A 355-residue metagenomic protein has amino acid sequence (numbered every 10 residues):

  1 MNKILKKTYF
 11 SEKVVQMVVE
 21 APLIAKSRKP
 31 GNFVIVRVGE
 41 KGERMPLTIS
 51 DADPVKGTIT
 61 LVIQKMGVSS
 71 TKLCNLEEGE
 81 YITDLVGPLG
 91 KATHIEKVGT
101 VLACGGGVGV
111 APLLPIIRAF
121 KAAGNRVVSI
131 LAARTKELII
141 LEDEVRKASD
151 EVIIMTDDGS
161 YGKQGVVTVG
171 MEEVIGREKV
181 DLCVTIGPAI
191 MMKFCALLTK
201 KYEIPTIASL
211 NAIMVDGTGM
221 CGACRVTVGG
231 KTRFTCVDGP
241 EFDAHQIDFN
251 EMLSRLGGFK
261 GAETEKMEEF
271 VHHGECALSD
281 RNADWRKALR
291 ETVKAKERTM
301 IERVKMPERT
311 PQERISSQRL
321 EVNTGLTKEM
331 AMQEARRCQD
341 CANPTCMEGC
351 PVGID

Functional and structural regions predicted by a protein language model:
M1-E78: Ferredoxin-reductase
K6, D51, I154-T156, A208 (+1 more regions): Structural signal for conserved beta-strand scaffold positions within catalytic alpha/beta enzyme cores
V36, D84-L85, V226: A generic structural signal for residues embedded in beta-strands
G42-I49, L89-E96, C236: Short, Lys/Arg- and Gly-enriched loop/turn segments at beta-strand edges
V68-V215: FNR/FR-type flavoprotein reductase catalytic core
P112, A189, N211-E241, A277-L278 (+1 more regions): Local cysteine-cluster metal-coordination motifs and their immediate loop/turn environment, predominantly Fe-S cluster
K201-A212, G222-V226, N323-C338: Short, intrinsically disordered, charge-biased short linear motifs at domain edges
P240, F249-D355: Ferredoxin-type iron-sulfur electron-transfer modules and their immediate structural context
